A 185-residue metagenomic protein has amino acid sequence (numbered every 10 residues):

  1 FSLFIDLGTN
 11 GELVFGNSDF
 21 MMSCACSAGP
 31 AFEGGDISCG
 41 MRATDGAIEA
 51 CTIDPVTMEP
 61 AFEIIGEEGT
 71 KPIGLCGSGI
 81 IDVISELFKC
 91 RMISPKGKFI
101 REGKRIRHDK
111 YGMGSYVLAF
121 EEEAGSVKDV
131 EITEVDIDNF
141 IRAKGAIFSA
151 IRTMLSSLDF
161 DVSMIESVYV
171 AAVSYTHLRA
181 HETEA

Functional and structural regions predicted by a protein language model:
F1-G79: Glycine-rich phosphate-binding loop of actin/hexokinase-like ATP-binding domains
D19, I53-V56, S85-I93, R152-F160: Generic secondary-structure signature for well-ordered alpha-helical cores
V56-E67, A124-V130, L178-R179: Short acidic (Asp/Glu) and glycine-rich catalytic loops that position anionic groups and cofactors
I81-A143: Gly/charged contiguous loops adjacent to phosphate- or pyrophosphate-bearing nucleotide/cofactor binding elements
I141-S163: Phosphate/ATP-binding catalytic cores across multiple sugar-kinase/actin-like superfamilies, primarily ASKHA
M164-A172: Short glycine-rich phosphate-binding loop at a beta-alpha junction
T176-A185: Conserved small/polar residues in nucleotide/adenosyl-binding loops
